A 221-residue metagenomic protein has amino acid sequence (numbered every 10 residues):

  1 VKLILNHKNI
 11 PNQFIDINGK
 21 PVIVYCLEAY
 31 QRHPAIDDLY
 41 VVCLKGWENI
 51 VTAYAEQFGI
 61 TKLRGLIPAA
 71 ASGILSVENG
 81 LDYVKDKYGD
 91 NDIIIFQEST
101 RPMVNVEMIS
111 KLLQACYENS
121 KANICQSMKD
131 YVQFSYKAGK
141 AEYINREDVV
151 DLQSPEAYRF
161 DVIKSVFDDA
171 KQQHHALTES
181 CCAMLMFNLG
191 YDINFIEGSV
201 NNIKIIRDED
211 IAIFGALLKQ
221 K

Functional and structural regions predicted by a protein language model:
V1-E48: N-terminal glycine-rich phosphate-binding loop and ensuing alpha1 helix
D16, M103, Y143, A157 (+1 more regions): Short aromatic/basic micro-patch
H33-A35, Q57-K62, K87-Y88: Short helix-capping segments at alpha-helix termini
D37-L39, S120-K121, D192: Residues at the starts of beta-strands that form the adenosine-phosphate
N49-Y54: Acidic helix N-cap motif at the loop->helix transition within catalytic regions of sugar-transfer enzymes
F58-I74: Conserved donor nucleotide-binding strand/loop of the catalytic core
A71-G139, Q153: Conserved beta-loop-beta/alpha segment of the NTase-like Rossmann-fold superfamily that binds/positions NTPs
V150-K221: Conserved alpha/beta core of the MobA/IspD/sugar-nucleotide pyrophosphorylase nucleotidyltransferase superfamily
